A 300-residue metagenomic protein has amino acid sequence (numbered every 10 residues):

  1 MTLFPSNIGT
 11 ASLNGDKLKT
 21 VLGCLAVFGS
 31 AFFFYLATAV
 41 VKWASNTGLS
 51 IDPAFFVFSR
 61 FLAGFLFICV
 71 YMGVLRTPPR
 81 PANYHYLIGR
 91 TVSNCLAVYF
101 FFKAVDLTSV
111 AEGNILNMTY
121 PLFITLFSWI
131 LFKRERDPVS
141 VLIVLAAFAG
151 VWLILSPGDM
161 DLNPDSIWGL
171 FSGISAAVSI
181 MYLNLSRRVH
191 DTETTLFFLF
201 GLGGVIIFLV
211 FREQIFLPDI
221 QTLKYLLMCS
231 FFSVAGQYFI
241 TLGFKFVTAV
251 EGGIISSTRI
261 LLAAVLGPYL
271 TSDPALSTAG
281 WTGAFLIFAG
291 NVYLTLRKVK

Functional and structural regions predicted by a protein language model:
T2, L49-L96, S175-S179, F197-E213: Transmembrane alpha-helices of multi-pass small-molecule transport proteins
T2-A54, G158-L185, Y225-F231: Glycine-/small-residue-enriched transmembrane alpha-helix faces in small-molecule transporters and effluxers
T2-N7, S257, L261-K300: C-terminal-most transmembrane helix of multi-pass membrane proteins
N7-D16, G64-N83, A149-M160, G203-T222 (+3 more regions): Membrane-interface helix-cap regions at the ends of transmembrane helices in multi-pass membrane proteins
G23-S30, R76-F100, N163-S172, L217-A235 (+2 more regions): Loop-to-transmembrane-helix transition segments
F58, G113-T119, S186-L199, Q237-Y269: Helix-helix packing/entry segments at the starts of transmembrane helices
I68, V139-S156, T278-K298: Hydrophobic transmembrane alpha-helices of multi-pass small-molecule transport proteins
F101-K103, P121-L142, L261-T282: C-terminal transmembrane-helix exit sites in multi-pass transporters
